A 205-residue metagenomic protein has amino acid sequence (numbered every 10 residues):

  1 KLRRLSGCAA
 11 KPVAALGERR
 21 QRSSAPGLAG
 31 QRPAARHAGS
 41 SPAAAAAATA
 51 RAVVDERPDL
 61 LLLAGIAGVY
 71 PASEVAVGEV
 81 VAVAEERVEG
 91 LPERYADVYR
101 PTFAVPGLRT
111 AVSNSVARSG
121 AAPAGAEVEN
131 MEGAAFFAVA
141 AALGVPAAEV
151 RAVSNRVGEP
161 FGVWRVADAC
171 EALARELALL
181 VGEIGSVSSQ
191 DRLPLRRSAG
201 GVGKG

Functional and structural regions predicted by a protein language model:
K1-G27: N-terminal beta1-alpha1 ligand-phosphate binding loop
S6, S23-S24, S186-S189, S198: Serine residues within intrinsically disordered or low-complexity segments
G27-P194: Glycine-rich phosphate- or other oxyanion-binding loops that anchor nucleotides, phosphorylated ligands
G200-G203: Short, intrinsically disordered C-terminal tails of secreted or membrane-associated proteins
